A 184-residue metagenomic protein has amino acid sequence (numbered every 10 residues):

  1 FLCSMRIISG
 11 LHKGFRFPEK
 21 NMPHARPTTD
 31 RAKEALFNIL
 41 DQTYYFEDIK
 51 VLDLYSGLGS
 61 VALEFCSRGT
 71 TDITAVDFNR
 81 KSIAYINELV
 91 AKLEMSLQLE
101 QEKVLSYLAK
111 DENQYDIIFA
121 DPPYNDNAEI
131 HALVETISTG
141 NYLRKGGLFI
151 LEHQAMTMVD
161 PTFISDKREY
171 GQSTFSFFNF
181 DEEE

Functional and structural regions predicted by a protein language model:
F1-E184: Class I S-adenosyl-L-methionine-dependent methyltransferase catalytic core
